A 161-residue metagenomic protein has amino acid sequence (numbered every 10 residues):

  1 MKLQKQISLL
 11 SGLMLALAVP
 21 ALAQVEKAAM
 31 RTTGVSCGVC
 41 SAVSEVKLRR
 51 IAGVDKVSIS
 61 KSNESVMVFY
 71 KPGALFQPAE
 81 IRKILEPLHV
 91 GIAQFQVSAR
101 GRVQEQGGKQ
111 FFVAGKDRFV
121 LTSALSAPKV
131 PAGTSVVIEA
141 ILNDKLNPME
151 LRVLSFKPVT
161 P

Functional and structural regions predicted by a protein language model:
S8-A18: Bacterial N-terminal signal peptides
V19-A23: Sec/Tat signal peptide C-region and signal peptidase I cleavage site
V35-V46: Conserved redox-active cysteine motifs that mediate thiol-disulfide chemistry, especially di-cysteine Cys-X(1-2)-Cys
S44-S60, V68: Short acidic amphipathic segments
Q94-G107, A140: Structural detector for short beta-strands of small beta-barrel domains
D117-K129: Beta-strand/loop nucleic-acid-binding surfaces
S126-E139: Short nucleic-acid-contacting surface segments enriched for D/E, G, S/T with interspersed K/R
K145-P161: OB-fold/S1-family single-stranded nucleic acid-binding modules
